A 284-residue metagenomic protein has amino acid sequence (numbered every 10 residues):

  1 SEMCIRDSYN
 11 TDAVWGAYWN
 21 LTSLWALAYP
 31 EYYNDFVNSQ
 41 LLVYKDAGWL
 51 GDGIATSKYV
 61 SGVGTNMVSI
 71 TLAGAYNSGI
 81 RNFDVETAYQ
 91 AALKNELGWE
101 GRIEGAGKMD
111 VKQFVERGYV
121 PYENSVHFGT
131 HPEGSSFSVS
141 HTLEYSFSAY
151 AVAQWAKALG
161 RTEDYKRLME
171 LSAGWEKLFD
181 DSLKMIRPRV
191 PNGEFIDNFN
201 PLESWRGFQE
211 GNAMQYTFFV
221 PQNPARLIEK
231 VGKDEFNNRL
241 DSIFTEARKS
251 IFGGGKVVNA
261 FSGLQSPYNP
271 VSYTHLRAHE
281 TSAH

Functional and structural regions predicted by a protein language model:
E2-D7, T274-A283: Conserved small/polar residues in nucleotide/adenosyl-binding loops
N10-A156, M169, Y216-E229: Aromatic-rich carbohydrate-recognition surfaces in CAZymes
G51-D52, A153, L159-L276: Catalytic cores of carbohydrate-active enzymes
V85-E86, S282-H284: Short alpha-helical interface patches
